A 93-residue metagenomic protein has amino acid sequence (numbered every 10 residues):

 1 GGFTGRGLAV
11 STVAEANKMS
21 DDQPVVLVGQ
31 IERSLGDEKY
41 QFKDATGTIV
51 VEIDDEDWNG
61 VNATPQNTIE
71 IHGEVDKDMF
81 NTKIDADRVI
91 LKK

Functional and structural regions predicted by a protein language model:
G1-K93: OB-fold and OB-like single-stranded nucleic-acid-recognition modules and their adjacent interaction interfaces
